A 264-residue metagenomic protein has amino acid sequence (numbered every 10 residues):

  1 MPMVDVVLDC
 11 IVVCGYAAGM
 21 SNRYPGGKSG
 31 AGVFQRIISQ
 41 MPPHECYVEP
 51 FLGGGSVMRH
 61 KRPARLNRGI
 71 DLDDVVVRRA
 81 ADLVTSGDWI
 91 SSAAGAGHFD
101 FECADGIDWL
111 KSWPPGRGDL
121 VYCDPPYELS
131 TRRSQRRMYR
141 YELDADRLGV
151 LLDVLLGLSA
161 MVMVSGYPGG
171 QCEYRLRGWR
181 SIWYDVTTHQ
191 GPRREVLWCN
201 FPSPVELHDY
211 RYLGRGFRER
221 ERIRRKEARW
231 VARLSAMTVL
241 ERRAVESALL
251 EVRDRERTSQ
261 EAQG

Functional and structural regions predicted by a protein language model:
P2-G264: Class I S-adenosyl-L-methionine-dependent methyltransferase catalytic core
